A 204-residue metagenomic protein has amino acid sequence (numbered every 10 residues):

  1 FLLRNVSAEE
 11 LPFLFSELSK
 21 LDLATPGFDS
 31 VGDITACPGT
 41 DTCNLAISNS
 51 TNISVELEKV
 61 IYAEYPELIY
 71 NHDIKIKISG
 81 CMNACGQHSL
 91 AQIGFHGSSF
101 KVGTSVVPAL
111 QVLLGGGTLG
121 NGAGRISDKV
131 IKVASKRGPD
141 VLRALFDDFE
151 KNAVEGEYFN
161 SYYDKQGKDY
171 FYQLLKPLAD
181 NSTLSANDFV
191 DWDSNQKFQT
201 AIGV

Functional and structural regions predicted by a protein language model:
F1-V204: Peripheral terminal and linker regions in Fe-S/redox and tRNA-modifying enzymes
